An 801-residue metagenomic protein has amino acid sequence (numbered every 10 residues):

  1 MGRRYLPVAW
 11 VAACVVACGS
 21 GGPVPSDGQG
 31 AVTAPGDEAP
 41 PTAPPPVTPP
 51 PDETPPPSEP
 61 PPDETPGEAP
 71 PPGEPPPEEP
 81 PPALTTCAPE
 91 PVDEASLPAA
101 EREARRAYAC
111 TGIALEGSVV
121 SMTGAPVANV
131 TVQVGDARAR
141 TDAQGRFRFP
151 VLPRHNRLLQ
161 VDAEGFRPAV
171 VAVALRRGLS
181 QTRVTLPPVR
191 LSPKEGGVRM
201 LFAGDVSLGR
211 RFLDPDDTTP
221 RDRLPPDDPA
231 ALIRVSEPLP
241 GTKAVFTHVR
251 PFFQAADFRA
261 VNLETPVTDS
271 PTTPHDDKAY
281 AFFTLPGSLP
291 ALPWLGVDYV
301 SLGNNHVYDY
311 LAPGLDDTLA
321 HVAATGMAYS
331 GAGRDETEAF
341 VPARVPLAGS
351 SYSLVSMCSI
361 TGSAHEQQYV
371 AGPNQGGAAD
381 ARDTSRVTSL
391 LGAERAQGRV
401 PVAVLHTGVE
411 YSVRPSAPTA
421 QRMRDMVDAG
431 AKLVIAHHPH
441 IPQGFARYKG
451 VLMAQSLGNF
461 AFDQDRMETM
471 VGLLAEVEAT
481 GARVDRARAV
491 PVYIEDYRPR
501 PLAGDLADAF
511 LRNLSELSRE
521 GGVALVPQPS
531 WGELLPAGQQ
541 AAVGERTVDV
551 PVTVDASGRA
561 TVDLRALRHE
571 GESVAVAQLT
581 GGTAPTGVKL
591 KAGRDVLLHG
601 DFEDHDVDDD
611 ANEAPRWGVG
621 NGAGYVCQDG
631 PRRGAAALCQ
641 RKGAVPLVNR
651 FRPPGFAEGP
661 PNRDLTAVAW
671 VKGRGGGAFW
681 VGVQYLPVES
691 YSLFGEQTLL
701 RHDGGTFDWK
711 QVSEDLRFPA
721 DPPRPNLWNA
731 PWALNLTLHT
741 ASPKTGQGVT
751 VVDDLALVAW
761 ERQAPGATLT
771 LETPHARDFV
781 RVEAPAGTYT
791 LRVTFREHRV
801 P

Functional and structural regions predicted by a protein language model:
C18-A83, S96: Ser/Thr-rich, Pro/Gly/Ala-heavy low-complexity intrinsically disordered linkers and tails of secreted extracellular
P89-R106, Q144-R146, R154-E164, A172-T547: Acidic, metal/ion-coordinating pockets
A104-N129: Structural motif
P126-A128, D136-P150: Short, acidic Ser/Thr/Gly-rich low-complexity loop/linker segments typical of extracellular and cell-surface proteins
V548-V562, Y691-A730, R762-G766: Extracellular carbohydrate recognition and processing domains and analogous Trp-centered ligand-binding platforms
R568-G582, A669, S713-L755: Extracellular beta-strand ligand-recognition surfaces/modules
L598-C639: Extracellular glycan-recognition surfaces and repeat-rich motifs
L598-D604, L638, L647-V683, V712-A720 (+1 more regions): Extra-cytoplasmic beta-strand recognition segments
